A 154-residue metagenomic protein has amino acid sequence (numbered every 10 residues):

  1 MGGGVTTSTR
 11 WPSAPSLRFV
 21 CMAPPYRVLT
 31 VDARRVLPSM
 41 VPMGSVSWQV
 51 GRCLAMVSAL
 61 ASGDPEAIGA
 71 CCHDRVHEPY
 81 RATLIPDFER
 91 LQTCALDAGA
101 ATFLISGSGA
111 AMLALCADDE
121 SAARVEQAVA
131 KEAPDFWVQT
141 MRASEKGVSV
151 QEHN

Functional and structural regions predicted by a protein language model:
M1-C21, F103-I105, G109, L113: Alpha/beta catalytic cores of group-transfer enzymes, especially the acyltransferase/condensing modules of polyketide
G3-V5, P25-R27, A117-D119: Short loop segments at secondary-structure junctions
T6-S8, L29, M40-G44, M112 (+2 more regions): A broad, structure-centric signal for solvent-exposed, well-ordered loop/edge residues that line or flank functional
S13-T93, D97-G99: Acyltransferase
L60-N154: Glycine-rich, charge-dense phosphate/pyrophosphate-binding loop(s) and the adjacent flexible "lid"/catalytic subdomain
